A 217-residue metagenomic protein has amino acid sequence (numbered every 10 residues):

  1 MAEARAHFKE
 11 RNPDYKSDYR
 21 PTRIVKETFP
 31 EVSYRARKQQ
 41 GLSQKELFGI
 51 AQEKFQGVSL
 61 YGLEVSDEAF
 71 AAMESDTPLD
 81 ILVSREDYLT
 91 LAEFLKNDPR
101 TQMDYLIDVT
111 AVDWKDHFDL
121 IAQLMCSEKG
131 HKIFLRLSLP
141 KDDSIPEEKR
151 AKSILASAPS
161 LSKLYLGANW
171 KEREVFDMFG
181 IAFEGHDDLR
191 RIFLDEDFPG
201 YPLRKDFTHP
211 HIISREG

Functional and structural regions predicted by a protein language model:
M1-G217: Terminal low-complexity/charged segments
